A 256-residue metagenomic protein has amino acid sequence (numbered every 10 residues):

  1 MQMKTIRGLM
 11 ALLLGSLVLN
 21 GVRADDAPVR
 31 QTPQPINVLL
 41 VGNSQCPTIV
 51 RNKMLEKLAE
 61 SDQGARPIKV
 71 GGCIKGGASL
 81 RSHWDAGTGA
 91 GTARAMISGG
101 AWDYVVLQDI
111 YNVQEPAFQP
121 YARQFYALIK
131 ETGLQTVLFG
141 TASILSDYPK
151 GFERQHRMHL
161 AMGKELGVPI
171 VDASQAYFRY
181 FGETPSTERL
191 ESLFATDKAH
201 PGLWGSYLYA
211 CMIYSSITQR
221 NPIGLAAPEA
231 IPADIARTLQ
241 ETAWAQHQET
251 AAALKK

Functional and structural regions predicted by a protein language model:
M1-M10: Bacterial N-terminal signal peptides that target proteins for export
L9-V18: Bacterial N-terminal signal peptides
V22-D26: Boundary at the C-terminal end of the N-terminal hydrophobic targeting segment
P35-L40, Q45-Y121: Conserved SGNH/GDSL esterase-like catalytic core that processes O-acyl groups on lipids and polysaccharides
A93-L203, Y207, C211, S215-S216 (+1 more regions): Alpha-helical cap/lid subdomain in secreted, periplasmic, or secretory-pathway luminal O-acyl-processing enzymes
H200, A210-K256: Conserved catalytic region of serine esterases and O-acyltransferases that act on ester linkages in lipids
